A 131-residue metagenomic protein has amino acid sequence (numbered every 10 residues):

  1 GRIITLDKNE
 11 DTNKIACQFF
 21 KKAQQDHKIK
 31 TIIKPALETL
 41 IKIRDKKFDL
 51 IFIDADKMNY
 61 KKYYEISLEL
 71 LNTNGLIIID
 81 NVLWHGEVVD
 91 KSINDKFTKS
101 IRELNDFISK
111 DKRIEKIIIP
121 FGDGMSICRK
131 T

Functional and structural regions predicted by a protein language model:
G1-T131: S-adenosylmethionine/decaboxylated-SAM
